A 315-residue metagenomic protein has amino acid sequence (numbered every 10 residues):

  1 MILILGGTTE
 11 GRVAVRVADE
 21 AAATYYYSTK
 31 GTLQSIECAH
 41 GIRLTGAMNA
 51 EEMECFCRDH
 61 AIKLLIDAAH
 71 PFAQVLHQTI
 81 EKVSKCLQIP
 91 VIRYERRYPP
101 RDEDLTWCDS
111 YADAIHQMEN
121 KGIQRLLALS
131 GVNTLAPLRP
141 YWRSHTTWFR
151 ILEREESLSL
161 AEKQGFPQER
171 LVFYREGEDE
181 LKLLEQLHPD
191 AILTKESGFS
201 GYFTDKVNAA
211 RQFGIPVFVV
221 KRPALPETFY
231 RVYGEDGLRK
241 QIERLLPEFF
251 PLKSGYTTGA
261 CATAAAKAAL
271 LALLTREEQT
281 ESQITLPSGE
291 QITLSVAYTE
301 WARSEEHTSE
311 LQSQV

Functional and structural regions predicted by a protein language model:
M1-S28, I89-R93, R97-R170, G237-L245: Non-catalytic interface/targeting segments
Y26-M48, E103-L105, L158-Q164, Q291-S295: N-terminal beta-loop-helix "entrance" segment that forms/cooperates in small-molecule cofactor or anionic ligand
G41-C57, L171-D179: Glycine-rich, highly charged phosphate/nucleotide-binding loops
E54-A114: Glycine/small-residue-rich loop that forms an oxyanion/phosphate-binding "nest" at active or ligand-binding sites
K63-L64, R125, D190-A191: Structural motif
E162-F213, F218-R222: A C-terminal functional module that forms or caps the active site or interfaces directly with catalytic machinery
L252-I284: Alpha/propeptide regions of enzymes that mature by internal proteolysis
E306-V315: Single conserved hydrophobic/aromatic residue that forms the stacking wall/gate of nucleotide- or nucleobase-binding
